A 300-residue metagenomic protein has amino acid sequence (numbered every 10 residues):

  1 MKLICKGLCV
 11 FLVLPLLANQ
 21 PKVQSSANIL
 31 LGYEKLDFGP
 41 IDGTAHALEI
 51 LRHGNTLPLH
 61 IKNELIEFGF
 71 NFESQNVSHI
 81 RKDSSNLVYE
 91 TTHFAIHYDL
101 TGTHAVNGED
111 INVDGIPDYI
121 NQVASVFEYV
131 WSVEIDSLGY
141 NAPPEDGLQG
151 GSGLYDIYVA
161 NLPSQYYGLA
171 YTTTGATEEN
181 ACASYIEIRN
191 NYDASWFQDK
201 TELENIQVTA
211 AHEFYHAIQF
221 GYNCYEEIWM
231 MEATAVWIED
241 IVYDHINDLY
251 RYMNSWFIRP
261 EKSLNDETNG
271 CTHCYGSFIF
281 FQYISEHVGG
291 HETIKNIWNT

Functional and structural regions predicted by a protein language model:
M1-V23: Bacterial Sec-dependent N-terminal signal peptides
L12, L16-N19, V88, Y98-A105 (+2 more regions): Extended hydrophobic/Leu-rich segments
V13-P15, W131, E232, F278: A generic alpha-helix preference that emphasizes hydrophobic side chains
L17, T101, G139-Y140, D240 (+1 more regions): Residue-level marker of positions within ordered structural domains that often coincide with functionally constrained
A18-H93: N-terminal low-structure segments adjacent to metalloprotease catalytic domains across cellular compartments
A45-L48, K62, I66, N121-A124 (+2 more regions): Generic detector of well-ordered alpha-helical segments enriched in charged/polar residues, highlighting helical
T92-E227, T234, H245-D248: Juxtacatalytic substrate-recognition/specificity segment
T172-A181, Y185, E204-V208, N223-V288 (+2 more regions): Acidic/His/Gly-enriched intrinsically disordered linker/tail segments that often contain short helix/coil "MoRF-like"
